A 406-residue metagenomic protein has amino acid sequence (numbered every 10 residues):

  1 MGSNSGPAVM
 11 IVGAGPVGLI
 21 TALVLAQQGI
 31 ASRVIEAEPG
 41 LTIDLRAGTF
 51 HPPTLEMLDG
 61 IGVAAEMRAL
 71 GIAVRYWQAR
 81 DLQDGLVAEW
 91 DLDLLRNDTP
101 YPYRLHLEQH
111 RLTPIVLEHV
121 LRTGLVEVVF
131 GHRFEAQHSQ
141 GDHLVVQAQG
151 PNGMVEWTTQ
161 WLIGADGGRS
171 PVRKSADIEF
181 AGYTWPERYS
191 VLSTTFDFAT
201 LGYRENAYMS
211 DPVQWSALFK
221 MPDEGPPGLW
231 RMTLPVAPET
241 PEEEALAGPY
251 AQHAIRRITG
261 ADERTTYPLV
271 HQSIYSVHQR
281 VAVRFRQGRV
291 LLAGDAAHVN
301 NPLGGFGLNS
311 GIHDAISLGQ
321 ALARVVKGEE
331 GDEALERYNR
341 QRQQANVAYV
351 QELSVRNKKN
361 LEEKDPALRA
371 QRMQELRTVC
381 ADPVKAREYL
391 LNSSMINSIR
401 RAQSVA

Functional and structural regions predicted by a protein language model:
S3-S5, V283, A321-A406: C-terminal helical "tail/cap" subdomain of flavin- and related membrane-associated enzymes
A8, Q160: Conserved acidic residues
V12-L23, Q27-G29, V116, G164 (+2 more regions): Conserved mid-domain beta->alpha element of the FAD-binding
A26-A47: Glycine-rich FAD pyrophosphate-binding loop
R46, H51-H119, V350: Active-site-adjacent segment of FAD-dependent monooxygenases/related oxidoreductases
E118, G141-H143, M154-V155, W161-S273 (+1 more regions): Conserved FAD-binding catalytic core of PHBH/FMO-like flavoproteins
V126-E127, V290: Short, conserved active-site loop motifs that form the nucleotide-linked donor/cofactor pocket
F130-L144: A conserved short coil-to-beta-strand element within the FAD-binding core of flavoproteins
